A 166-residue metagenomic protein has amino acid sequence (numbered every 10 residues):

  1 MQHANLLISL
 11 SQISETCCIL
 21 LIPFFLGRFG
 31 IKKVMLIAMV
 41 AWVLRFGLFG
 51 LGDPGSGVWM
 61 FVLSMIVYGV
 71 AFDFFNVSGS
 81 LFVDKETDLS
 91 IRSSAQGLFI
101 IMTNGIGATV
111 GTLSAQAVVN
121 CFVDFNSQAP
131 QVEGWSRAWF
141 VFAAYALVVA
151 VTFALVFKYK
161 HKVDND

Functional and structural regions predicted by a protein language model:
M1-T16, W59-M60, S136-R137: Loop-to-transmembrane helix entry
Q2, T87-I100: Loop-to-transmembrane helix entry/capping segments in MFS-fold secondary transporters and related SLC/MFSD carriers
C17-I31, V119: Helix-to-loop junctions at the C-terminal end of transmembrane segments in multipass secondary transporters
A41-P54: C-terminal ends and interior cores of transmembrane alpha-helices in multi-pass membrane transporters/permeases
L51-S64: Helix-loop junctions at membrane interfaces in 12-TM secondary transporters
F74-D88: Intracellular juxtamembrane helix-capping segments at the cytosolic ends of symmetry-related transmembrane helices
A117-A146: A membrane-interface helix-boundary motif in multi-pass transporters
R137-D166: Multi-pass alpha-helical transporter architecture, strongest for 12-TM Major Facilitator/SLC carriers used
